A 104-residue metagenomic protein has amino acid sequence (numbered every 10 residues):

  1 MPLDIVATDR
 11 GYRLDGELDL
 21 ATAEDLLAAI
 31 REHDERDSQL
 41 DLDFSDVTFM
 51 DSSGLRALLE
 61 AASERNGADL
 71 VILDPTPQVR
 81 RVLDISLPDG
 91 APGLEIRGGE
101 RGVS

Functional and structural regions predicted by a protein language model:
M1-S104: STAS-like cytosolic regulatory interaction modules
